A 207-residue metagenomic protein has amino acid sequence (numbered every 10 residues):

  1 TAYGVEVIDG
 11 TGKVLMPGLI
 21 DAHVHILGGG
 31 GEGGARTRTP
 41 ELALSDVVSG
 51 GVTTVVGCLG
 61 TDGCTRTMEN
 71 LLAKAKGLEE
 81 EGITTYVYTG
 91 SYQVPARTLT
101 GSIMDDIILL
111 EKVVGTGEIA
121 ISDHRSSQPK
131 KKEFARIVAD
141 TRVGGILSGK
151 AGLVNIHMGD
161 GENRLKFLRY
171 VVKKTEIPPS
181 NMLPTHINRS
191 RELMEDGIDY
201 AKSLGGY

Functional and structural regions predicted by a protein language model:
T1, K74, L99-I107, V171-K173: Intrinsically disordered, low-complexity boundary segments flanking structured domains
A2-E6, G10-A73: Metal-associated gating/positioning segment near the N- to mid-region
V14, I20, I103-K112, R136-G144: Short, compositionally biased "basic patch" segments
G30, G34-T37, L42-V56, D106-S127 (+3 more regions): Active-site gating loops and adjacent loop-to-helix segments of metal-dependent hydrolytic enzymes
L42-T67, A73-P95, L110-S126, I146-D160 (+1 more regions): Divalent metal-dependent hydrolysis catalytic cores, especially in the metallo-beta-lactamase
T67-L71, R97-S102, K130, K166-Y170 (+1 more regions): Short acidic, glycine/serine/threonine-rich loops at helix termini
E133, A139-Y207: Active-site core of metal-dependent hydrolases
